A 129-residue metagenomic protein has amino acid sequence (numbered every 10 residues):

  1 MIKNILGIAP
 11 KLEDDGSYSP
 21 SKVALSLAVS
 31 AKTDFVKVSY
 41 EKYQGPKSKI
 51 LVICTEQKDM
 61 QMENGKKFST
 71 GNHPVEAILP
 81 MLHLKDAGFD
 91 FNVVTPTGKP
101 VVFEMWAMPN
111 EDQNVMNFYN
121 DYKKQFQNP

Functional and structural regions predicted by a protein language model:
I2-P129: Extended, subdomain-level signal for the structured scaffold at the beginning of enzyme domains
